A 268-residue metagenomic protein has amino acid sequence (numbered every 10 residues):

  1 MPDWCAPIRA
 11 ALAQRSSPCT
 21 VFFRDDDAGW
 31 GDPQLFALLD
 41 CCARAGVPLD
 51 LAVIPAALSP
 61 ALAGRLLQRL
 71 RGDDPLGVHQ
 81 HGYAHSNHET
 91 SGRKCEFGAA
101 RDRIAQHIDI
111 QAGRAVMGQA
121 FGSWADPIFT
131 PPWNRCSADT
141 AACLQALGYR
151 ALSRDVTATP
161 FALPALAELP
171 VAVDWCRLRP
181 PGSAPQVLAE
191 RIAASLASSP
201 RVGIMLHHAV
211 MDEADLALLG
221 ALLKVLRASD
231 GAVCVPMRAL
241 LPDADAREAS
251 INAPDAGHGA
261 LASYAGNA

Functional and structural regions predicted by a protein language model:
P2-G77, D126, I204: Active-site beta->alpha N-cap acidic-glycine motif
A6-S16, A151-L152, G203, H208-A268: C-terminal domain-boundary segment and adjacent tail
I8-R9, L35, L39, A63-L67 (+4 more regions): Generic structural signal for well-ordered alpha-helices, preferentially at hydrophobic/aromatic core positions
C19-V21, D25-A28, L147, A172-R238: Catalytic grooves of carbohydrate-active enzymes
R24-D26, D50-I54, H79-H81, F129-T130 (+4 more regions): A cross-family glycoside hydrolase active-site/sugar-binding cleft signature
P48-A142, V173: Metal-dependent polysaccharide deacetylase catalytic core of the NodB/CE4 family, i.e., the active-site-bearing domain
H88-T90, K94-D102, T157-R191, H208: Positively charged, amphipathic and often flexible ligand-engagement surfaces
C143-P160: Acidic, His- and aromatic-enriched active-site or binding-groove loops in soluble protein domains that engage sugars
